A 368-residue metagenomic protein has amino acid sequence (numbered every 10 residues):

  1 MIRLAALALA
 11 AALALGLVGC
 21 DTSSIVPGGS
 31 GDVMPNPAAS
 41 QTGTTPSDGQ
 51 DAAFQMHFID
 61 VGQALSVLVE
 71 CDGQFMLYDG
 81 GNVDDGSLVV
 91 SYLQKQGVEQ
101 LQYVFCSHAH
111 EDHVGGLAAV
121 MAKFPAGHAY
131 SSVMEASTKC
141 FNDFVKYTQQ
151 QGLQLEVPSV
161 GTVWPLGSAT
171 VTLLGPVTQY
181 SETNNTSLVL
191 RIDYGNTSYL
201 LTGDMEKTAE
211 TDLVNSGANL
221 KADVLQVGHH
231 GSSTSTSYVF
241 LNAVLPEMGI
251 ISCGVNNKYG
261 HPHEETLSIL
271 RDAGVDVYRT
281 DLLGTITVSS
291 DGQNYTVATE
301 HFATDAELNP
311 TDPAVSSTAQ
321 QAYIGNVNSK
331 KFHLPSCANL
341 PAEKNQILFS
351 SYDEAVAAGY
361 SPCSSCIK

Functional and structural regions predicted by a protein language model:
M1-L9: Positively charged n-region of N-terminal signal peptides that target proteins for export
I2, L17-A319, N339, N345 (+1 more regions): Non-globular, low-confidence helical/coil segments that flank catalytic cores
A8-G16: Bacterial N-terminal signal peptides
L13, K330, V356-G359: Residue-level signal for mature regions of secreted extracellular proteins and peptides
V288, Q320, D353-A357: Hydrophilic extracytoplasmic domains
A314-K330: SH3-family beta-barrel domains
N326-A342: Short aromatic-glycine-(Arg/Gly/Cys) micro-motifs in beta-strand/loop hairpins
C337-K368: Compact, charge-rich alpha-helical regulatory domains located at protein termini
